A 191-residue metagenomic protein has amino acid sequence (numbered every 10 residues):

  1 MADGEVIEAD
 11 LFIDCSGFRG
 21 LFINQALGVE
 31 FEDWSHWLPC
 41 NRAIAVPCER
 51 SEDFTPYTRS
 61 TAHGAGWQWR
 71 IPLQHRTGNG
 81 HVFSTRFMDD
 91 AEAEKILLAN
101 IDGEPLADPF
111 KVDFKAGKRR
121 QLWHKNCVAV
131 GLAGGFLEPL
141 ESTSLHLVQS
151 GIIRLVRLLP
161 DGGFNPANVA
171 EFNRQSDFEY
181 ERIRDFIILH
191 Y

Functional and structural regions predicted by a protein language model:
M1-A99, I152: Predominantly flavin-linked oxidoreductase catalytic cores and closely associated redox partners
M1-E5, K118-K125: A short acidic-Thr-Gly-centered motif at the start of a beta-strand
G4, K115, D177-F178: Short, internal active-site loops enriched in acidic
L21-Q25, L140, E181-D185: A short acidic (Asp/Glu
T55, A116-K118: A short, acidic/glycine-rich surface segment
H63-K115, A133-L147, L158-N165: Conserved FAD/dinucleotide-binding core of flavoprotein oxidoreductases
C127-A129: Residue-level marker for buried hydrophobic side chains located in beta-strands that build the well-ordered beta-sheet
R154-Y191: Active-site-proximal substrate-binding core of FAD-dependent oxidoreductases
